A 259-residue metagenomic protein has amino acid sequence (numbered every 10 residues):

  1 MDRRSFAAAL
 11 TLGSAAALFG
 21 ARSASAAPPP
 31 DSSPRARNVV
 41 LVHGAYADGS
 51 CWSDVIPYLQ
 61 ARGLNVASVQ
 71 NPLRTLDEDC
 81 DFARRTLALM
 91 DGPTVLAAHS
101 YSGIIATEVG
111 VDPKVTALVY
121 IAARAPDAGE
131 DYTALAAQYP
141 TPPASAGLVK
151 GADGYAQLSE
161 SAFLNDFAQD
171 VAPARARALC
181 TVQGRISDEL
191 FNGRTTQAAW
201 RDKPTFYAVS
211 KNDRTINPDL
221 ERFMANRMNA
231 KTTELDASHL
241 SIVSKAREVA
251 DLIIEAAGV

Functional and structural regions predicted by a protein language model:
M1, G20-A36: C-terminal segment of N-terminal export signals and the immediately downstream linker at the start of the mature
S5-A26: N-terminal export signals
R35-L76: Conserved HGGG/HGGXW glycine-rich cap/lid loop of the alpha/beta-hydrolase fold
A97-A98, S102, A106: Gly/Ala-rich beta-loop-alpha elbow adjacent to hydrolase catalytic centers
K114-V115, V119-G151: Flexible "cap/lid" loop of the alpha/beta hydrolase fold
G154-A199: Conserved alpha/beta-hydrolase catalytic His-Asp/Glu region
S187-M228, T233-A237, I242: Conserved serine/cysteine hydrolase catalytic core
V243-E255: Post-His helix in hydrolase/transferase enzymes
